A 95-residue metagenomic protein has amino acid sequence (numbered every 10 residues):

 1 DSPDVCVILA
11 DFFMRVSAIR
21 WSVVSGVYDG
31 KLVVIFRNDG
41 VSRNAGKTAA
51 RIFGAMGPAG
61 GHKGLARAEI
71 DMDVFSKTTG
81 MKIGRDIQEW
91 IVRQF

Functional and structural regions predicted by a protein language model:
S2-F95: Glycine-rich, acidic loop segments that terminate in or are immediately followed by a histidine
